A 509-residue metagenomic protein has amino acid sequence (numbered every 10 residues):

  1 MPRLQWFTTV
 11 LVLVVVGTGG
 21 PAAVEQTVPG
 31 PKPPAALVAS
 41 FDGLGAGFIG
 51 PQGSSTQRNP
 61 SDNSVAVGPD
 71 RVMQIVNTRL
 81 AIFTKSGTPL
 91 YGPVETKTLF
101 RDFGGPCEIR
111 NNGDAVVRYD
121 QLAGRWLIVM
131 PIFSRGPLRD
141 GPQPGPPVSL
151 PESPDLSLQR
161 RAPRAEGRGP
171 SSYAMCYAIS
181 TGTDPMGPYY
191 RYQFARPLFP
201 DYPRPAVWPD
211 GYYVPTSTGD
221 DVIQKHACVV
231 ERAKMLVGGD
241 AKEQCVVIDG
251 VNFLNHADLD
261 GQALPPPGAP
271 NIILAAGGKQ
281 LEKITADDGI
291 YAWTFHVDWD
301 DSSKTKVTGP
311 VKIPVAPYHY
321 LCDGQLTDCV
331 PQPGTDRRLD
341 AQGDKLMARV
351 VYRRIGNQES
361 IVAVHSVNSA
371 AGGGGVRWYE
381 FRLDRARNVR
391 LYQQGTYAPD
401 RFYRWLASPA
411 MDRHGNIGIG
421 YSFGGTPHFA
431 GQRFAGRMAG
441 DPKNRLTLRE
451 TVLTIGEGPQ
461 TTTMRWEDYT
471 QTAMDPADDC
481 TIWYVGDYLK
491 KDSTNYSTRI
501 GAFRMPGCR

Functional and structural regions predicted by a protein language model:
M1-T8: Bacterial N-terminal signal peptides that target proteins for export
T8-G19: Bacterial N-terminal signal peptides
V12, Q159-A162: Extended rod-forming repeat segments used as scaffolds/tethers
G20-D140, R161-R509: C-terminal PAP-associated
G141, G145-P146, L150, A165: Intrinsically disordered, low-complexity segments enriched in serine/threonine/proline/glycine and often basic
